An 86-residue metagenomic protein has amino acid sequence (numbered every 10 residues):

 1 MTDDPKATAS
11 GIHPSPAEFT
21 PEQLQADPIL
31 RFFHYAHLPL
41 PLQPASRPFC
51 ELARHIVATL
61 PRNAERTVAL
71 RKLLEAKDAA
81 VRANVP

Functional and structural regions predicted by a protein language model:
T2-E65, V85-P86: Intrinsically disordered, low-complexity regulatory regions that flank transcription factor DNA-binding cores
A64-P86: Short, compact, well-ordered microdomains
